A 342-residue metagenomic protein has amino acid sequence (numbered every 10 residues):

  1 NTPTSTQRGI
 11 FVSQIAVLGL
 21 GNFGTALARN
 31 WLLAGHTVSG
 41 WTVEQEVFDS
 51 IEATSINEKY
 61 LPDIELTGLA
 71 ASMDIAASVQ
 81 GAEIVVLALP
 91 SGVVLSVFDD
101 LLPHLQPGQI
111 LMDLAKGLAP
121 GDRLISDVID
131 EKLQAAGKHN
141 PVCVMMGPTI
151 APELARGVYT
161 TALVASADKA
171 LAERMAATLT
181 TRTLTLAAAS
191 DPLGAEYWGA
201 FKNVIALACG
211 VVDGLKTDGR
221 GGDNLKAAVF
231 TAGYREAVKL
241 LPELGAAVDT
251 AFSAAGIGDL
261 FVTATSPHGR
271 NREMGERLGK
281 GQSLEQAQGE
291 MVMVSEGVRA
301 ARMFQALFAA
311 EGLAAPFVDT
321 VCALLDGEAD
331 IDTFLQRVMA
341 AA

Functional and structural regions predicted by a protein language model:
R8-I64, A70-M73, D100: NAD(P)+-binding Rossmann beta1-loop-alpha1 motif at the extreme N-terminus of oxidoreductases
L20, A88-P90, T265: Glycine-rich, N-terminal phosphate-binding loop of Rossmann-like dinucleotide-binding domains
P62-A70, K138-P141, R182-L184, L313: A short helix-to-beta-strand connector/capping loop
S72-Q80, I84-Y159, M175-A177: Rossmann-like NAD(P)(H) cofactor-binding subdomain of soluble oxidoreductases
V93, H104, Q134-P141, Y159-T250: Internal alpha-helical scaffold of NAD(P)-dependent oxidoreductase catalytic cores
K202, C209-D213, A232, P242-A342: NAD(P)-dependent Rossmann-like dehydrogenase/reductase catalytic/cofactor-binding core
